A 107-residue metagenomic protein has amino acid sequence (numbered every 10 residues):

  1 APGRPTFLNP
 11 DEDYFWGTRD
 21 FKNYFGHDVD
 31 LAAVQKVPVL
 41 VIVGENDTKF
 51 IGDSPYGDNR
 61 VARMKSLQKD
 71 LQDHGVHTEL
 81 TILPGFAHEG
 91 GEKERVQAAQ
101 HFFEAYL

Functional and structural regions predicted by a protein language model:
A1-P2, G85: Residues that line or immediately flank small-molecule/substrate-binding pockets and catalytic motifs
G3-H74: The feature captures the conserved acid-bearing segment of alpha/beta-hydrolase catalytic domains
I51, V61, K65-L107: C-terminal catalytic histidine-bearing segment of alpha/beta-hydrolase fold enzymes
